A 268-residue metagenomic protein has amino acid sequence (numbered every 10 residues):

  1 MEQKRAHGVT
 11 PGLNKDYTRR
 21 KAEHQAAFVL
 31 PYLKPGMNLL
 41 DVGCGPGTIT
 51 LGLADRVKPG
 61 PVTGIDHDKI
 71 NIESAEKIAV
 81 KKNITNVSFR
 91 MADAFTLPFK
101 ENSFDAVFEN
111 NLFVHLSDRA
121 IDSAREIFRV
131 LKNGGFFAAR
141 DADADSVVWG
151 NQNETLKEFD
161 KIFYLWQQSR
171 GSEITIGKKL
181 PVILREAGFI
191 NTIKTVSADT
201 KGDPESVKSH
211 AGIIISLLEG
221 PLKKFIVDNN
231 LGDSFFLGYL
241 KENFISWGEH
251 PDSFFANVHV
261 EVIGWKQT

Functional and structural regions predicted by a protein language model:
M1-A22: Class I SAM-dependent methyltransferase Rossmann-like catalytic core, especially the SAM/SAH-binding loop
Q3, P11, I193-F254: C-terminal helical/coil "lid" or tail adjacent to the Rossmann-like core of SAM-dependent
R19-M37, G52, R56: Conserved alpha-helix/loop element of class I SAM-dependent methyltransferases that forms part of the SAM/SAH-binding
L40, P46-T96, I121-D122: Class I SAM-dependent methyltransferase SAM/SAH-binding core
F95-V107: A short acidic, Gly/Pro-enriched loop at the edge of an enzyme's catalytic core that lines a small-molecule cofactor
D105-A120: A short SAM/SAH-binding and catalytic strip from SAM-dependent methyltransferases
I121-F136: A short glycine-rich, Lys/Arg-flanked "PGG" loop and its adjoining helix->strand segment in the class I
A138-V207: Conserved catalytic/acceptor-binding region of the Class I
